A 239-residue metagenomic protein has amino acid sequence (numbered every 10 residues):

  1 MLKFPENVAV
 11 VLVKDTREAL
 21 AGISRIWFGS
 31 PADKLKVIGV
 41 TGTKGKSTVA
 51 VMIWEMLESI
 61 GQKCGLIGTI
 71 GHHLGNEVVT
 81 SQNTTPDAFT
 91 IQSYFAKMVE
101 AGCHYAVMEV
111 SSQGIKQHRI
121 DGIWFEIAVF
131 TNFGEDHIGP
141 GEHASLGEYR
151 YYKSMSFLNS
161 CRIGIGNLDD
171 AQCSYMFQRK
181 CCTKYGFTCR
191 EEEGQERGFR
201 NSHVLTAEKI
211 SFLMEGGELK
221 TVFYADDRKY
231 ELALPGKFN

Functional and structural regions predicted by a protein language model:
F4, L12, E18-T183, D226-R228: Phosphate-binding loop of NTP-binding sites
E6, D33-K36, H203, L219: Residue-level signal for beta-strand positions within conserved beta-sheet cores that form or flank
A9-V10, F223: A short acidic/histidine/glycine-rich donor-binding loop in glycosyltransferase catalytic cores
D15-T16, C189: Beta-hairpin (beta-strand-turn-beta-strand) motif
E142-R150, R179-N239: Adenine nucleotide phosphate-binding catalytic loops in nucleotide-utilizing enzymes
